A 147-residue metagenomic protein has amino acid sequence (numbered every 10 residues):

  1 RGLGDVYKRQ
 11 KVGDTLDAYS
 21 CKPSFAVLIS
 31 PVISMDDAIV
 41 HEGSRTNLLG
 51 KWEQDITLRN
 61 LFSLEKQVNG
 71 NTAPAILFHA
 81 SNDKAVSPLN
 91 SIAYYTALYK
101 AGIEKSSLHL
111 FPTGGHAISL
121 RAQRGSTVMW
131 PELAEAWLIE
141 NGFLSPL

Functional and structural regions predicted by a protein language model:
G2-Y7: Short, small-residue-biased leader/transition segments that mark boundaries at the very start of proteins
G13-S30: A conserved short beta-strand
K22-F25, T72-A75, I103-S106: Loop/turn elements at helix/coil->beta-strand transitions in domains of secreted/extracellular proteins
V27-S30, F78, F111: Alpha/beta-hydrolase-fold catalytic nucleophile elbow
P31-Q67, A73: Mobile cap/lid helix-loop segments that gate and shape the active-site cleft of serine hydrolases
M35, N82-V86: Acidic catalytic loop of the alpha/beta-hydrolase fold
N71, L77-H79, D83: Short beta-strand/loop motif that positions the catalytic acidic residue of the alpha/beta-hydrolase fold
P88-L147: C-terminal catalytic histidine-bearing segment of alpha/beta-hydrolase fold enzymes
